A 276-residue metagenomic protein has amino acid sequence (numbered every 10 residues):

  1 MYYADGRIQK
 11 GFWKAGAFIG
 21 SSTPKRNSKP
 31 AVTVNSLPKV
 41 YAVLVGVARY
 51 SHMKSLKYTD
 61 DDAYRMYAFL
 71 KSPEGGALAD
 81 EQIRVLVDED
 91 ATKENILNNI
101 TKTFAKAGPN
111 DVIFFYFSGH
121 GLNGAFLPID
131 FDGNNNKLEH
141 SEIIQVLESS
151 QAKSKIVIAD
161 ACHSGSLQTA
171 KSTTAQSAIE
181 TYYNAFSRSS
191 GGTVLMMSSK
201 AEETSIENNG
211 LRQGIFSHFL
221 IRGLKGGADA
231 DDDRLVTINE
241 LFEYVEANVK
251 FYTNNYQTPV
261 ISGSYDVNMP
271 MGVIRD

Functional and structural regions predicted by a protein language model:
M1-K29: Glycine/tyrosine- and acidic-biased, solvent-exposed loop/turn segments at the edges of beta-strands
F18, T23-D276: Cysteine endopeptidase catalytic domains of the caspase/legumain-like
